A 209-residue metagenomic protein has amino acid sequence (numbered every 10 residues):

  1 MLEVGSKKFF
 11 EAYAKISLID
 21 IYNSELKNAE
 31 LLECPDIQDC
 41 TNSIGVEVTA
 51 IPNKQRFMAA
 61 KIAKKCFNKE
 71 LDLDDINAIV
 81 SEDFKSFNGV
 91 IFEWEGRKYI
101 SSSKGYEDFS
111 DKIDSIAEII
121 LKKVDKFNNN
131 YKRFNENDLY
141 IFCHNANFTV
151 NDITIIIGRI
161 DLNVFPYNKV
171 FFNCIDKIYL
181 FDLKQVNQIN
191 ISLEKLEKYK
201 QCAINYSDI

Functional and structural regions predicted by a protein language model:
M1-E30, T49-I209: Metal-dependent nuclease catalytic core centered on acidic motifs
L18-I19, I37-D39: Alpha-helix C-terminal capping segments
Y22-E25, C40-I44: Short glycine/proline-enriched coil/turn segments at helix->beta-strand junctions
E33: Aromatic-lined ligand-binding clefts that engage carbohydrates, nucleic acids, or primary amines
I37, I44-A50: Conserved catalytic cores of phosphodiester-cleaving nucleases, focusing on short active-site segments
